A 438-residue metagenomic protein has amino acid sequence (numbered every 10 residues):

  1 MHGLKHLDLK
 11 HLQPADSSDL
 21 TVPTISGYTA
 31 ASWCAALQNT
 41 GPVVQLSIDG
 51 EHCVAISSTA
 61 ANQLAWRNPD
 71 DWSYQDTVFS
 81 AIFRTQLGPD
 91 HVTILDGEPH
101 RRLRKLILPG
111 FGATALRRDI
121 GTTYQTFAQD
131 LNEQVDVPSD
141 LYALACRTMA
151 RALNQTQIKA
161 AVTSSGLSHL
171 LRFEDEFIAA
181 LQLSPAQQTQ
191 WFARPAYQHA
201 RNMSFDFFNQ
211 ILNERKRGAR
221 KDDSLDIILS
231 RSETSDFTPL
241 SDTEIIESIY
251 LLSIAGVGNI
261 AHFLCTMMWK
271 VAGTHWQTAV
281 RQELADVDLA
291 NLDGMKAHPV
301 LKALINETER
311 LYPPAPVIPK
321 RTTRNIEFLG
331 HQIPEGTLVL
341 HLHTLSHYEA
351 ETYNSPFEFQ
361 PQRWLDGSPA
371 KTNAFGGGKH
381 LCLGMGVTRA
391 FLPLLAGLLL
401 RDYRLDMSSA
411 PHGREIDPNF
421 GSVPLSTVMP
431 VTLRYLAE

Functional and structural regions predicted by a protein language model:
M1-R84, K371: N-terminal membrane-proximal hinge/A-helix region immediately C-terminal to the signal-anchor transmembrane segment
G3, S32, Q75-F79, R84-P109 (+3 more regions): Cytochrome P450
T21-A35, N39, L289-L329, A350: Conserved cytochrome P450 K-helix E-x-x-R motif and the immediately C-terminal K′/meander segment
N68, H341-G367: Conserved cytochrome P450 K-helix/beta-meander segment immediately N-terminal to the heme-binding cysteine loop
L116-H262: Cytochrome P450 heme-thiolate monooxygenase catalytic core
S248, V257-E283, G386-Y403: Cytochrome P450 catalytic-core helices
L292-D293, V317, H331, R363-S426: Cytochrome P450 heme-thiolate "Cys pocket" and heme-binding signature region
P334-E335: Residue-level recognition of short, solvent-exposed, well-ordered loop/turn junctions that link secondary-structure
